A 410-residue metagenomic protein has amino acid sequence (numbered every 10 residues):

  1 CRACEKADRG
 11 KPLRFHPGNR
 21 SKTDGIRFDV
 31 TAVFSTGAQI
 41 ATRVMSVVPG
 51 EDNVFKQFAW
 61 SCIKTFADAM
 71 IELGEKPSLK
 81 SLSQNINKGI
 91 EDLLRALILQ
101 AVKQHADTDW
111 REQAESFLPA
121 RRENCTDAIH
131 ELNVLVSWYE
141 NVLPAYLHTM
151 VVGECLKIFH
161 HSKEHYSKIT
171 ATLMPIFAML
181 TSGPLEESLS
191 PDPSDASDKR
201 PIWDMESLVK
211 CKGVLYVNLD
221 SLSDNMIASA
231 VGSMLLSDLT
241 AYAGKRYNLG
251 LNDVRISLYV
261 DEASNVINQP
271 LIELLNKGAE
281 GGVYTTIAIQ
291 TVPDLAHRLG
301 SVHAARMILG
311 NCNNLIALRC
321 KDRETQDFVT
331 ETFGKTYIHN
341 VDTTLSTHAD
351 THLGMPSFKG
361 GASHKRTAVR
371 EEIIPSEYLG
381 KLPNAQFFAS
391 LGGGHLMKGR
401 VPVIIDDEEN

Functional and structural regions predicted by a protein language model:
C1-V283, E377-K398, E408-N410: P-loop NTPase motor domains
P17, I40-M45, A243-Y247, T285-A288 (+4 more regions): Short, surface-exposed, polar/charged, turn-prone segments marking secondary-structure boundaries
P17-G18, Q290-V292, C320-K321: Short, ordered loop/turn segments at secondary-structure junctions
A41-T42, V152, V214, S257 (+4 more regions): Generic signal for short, ordered secondary-structure residues within or immediately flanking folded domains
E51-D68, D204-M205, E273-N276, L295-N410: P-loop NTPase motor core of the ASCE superfamily
V217-N218, Y259, A288-I289, L318-R319: Conserved beta-strand segments of the P-loop GTPase G domain that flank and frequently precede/overlap
G278-L299: Sensor-1/coupling segment of RecA-like P-loop NTPase cores
